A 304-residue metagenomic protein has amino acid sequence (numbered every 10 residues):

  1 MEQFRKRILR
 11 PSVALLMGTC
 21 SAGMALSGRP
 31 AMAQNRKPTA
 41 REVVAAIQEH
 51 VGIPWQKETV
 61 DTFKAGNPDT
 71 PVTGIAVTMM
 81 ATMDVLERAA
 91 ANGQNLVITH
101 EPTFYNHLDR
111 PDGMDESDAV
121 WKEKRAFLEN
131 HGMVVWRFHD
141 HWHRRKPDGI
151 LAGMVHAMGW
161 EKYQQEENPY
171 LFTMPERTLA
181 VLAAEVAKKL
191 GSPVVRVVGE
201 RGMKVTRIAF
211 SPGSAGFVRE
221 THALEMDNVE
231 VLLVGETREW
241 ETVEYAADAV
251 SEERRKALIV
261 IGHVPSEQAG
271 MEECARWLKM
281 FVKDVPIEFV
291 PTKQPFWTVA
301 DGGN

Functional and structural regions predicted by a protein language model:
E2-K6, V13-N304: Hydrophobic structural segments
